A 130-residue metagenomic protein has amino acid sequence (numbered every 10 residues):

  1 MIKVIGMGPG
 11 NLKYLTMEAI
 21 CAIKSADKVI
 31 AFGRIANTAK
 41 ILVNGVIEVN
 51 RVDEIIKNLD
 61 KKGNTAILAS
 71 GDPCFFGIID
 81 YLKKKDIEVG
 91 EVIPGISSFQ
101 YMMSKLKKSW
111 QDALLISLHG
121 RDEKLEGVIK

Functional and structural regions predicted by a protein language model:
M1-M102, K108, H119-I129: Class I S-adenosyl-L-methionine
S109-L114: Short, structured loop/turn "capping" segments at alpha-beta junctions
